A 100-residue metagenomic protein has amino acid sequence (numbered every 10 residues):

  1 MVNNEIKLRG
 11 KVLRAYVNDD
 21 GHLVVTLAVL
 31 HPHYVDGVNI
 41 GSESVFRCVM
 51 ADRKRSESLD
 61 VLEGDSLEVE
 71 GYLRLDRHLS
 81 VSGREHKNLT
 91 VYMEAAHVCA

Functional and structural regions predicted by a protein language model:
M1-A100: Single-stranded nucleic acid-binding surfaces, predominantly the OB-fold ssDNA-binding core
